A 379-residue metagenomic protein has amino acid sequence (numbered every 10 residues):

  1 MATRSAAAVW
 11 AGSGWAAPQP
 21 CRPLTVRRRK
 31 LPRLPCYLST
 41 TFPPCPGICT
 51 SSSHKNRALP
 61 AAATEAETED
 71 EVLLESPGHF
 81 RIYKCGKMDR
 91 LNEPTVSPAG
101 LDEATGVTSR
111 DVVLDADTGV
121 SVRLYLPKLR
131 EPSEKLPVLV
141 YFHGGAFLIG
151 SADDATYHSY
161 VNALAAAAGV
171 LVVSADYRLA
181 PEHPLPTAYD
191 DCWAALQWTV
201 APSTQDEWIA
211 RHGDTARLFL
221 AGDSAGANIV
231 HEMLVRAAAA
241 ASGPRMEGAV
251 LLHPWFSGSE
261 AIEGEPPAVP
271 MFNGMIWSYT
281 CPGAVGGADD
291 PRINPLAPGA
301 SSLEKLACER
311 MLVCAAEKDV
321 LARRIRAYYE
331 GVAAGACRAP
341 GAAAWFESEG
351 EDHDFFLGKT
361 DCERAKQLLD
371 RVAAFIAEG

Functional and structural regions predicted by a protein language model:
M1-T3, T25, Y37-T41: Short, low-complexity segments with poor structural confidence in diverse proteins
A2-W10, G14-A17, L24: N-terminal chloroplast transit peptides
S5, S13, S39, S51-S53: Serine residues within intrinsically disordered or low-complexity segments
P20, L31: Cationic, low-complexity basic patches in intrinsically disordered or flexible, solvent-exposed regions
C49-G379: Alpha/beta-hydrolase superfamily serine-hydrolase fold, recognizing
